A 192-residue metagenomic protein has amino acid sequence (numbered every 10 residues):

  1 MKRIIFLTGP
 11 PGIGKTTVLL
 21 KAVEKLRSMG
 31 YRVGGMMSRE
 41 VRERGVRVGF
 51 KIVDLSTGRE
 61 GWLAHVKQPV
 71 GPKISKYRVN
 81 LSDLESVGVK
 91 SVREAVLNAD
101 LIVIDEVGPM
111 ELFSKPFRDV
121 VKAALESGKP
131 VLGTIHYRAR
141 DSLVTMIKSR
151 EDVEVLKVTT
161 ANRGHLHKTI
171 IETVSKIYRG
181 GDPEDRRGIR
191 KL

Functional and structural regions predicted by a protein language model:
K2, V92-V96, G108-L192: Replace "adjacent to P-loop NTPase cores in ATP/GTP-dependent enzymes" with "adjacent to NTP-binding cores
L7: Hydrophobic anchor at the beta1->P-loop junction of P-loop NTPases
P11: The conserved Walker
K15: Conserved lysine of the Walker
V18, A22: Hydrophobic positions on the alpha1 helix immediately C-terminal to the Walker A/P-loop
E24-S75: N-terminal phosphate/diphosphate-binding loop that engages ATP/GTP or pyrophosphate donors across diverse enzyme folds
Y31, L101-I102, P130: Hydrophobic "anchor" residues on beta-strands that sit immediately upstream of conserved functional sites
K73-K115: Internal catalytic-core helix/loop-beta-alpha segment that presents or stabilizes conserved functional determinants
